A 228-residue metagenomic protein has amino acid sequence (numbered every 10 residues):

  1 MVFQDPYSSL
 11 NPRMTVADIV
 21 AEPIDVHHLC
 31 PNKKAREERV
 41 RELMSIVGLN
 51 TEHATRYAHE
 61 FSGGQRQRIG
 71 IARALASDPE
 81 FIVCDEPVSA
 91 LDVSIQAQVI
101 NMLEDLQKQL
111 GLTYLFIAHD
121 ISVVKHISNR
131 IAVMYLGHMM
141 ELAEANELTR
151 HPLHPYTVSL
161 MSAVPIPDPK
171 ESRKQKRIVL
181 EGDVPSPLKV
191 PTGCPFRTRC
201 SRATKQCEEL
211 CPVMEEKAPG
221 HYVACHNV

Functional and structural regions predicted by a protein language model:
F3, Y7, R13-V26, E37 (+3 more regions): Short helical segment in ABC ATPase nucleotide-binding domains corresponding to the A-loop/adjacent helical element
D5, E38, T55-Y57, Q175: Interfacial catalytic loop of ABC nucleotide-binding domains
K34-E52, V158-S162: Conserved ABC ATPase "signature" region
Y57-F61, Q65: Conserved ABC ATPase signature
D78: Conserved catalytic motifs of ABC-family nucleotide-binding domains
V83, P87, L91, I95-R173: P-loop NTP-binding/switch modules centered on Walker-like glycine-rich loops
E144-V228: Charged, flexible cofactor/metal-binding loops and thiol motifs
